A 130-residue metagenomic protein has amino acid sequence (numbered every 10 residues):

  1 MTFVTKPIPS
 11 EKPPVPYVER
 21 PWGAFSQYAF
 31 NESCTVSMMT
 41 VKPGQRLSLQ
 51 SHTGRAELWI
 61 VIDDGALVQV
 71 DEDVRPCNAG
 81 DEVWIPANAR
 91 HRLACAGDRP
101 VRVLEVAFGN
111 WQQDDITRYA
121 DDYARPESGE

Functional and structural regions predicted by a protein language model:
T2-E19, R92-E130: Double-stranded beta-helix
P13-R55: A short glycine-rich, His/Asp/Glu-containing loop-to-beta-strand
C34, H52-E72: Glycine- and acidic-residue-biased ligand/ion/polar-headgroup-sensing regions
P43-Q45, G54-R55, D73, A89 (+2 more regions): A generic "binding-loop/recognition-motif" signal
S48-Q50, V68-Q69, I85, H91-G97 (+1 more regions): Short beta-strand His + acidic residue motifs that chelate non-heme Fe in jelly-roll/DSBH and cupin folds
E72-R90: Short acidic-glycine-tyrosine-enriched beta hairpin
